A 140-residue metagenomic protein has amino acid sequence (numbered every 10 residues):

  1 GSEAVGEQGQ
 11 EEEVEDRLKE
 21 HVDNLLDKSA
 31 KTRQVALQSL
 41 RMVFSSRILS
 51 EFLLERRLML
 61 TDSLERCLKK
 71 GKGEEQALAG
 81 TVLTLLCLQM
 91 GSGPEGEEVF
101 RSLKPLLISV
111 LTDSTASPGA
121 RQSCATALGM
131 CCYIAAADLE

Functional and structural regions predicted by a protein language model:
G1-R41: N-terminal "cap/leader" segments of large eukaryotic alpha-helical scaffolds
E11-N24, S45-K70, E95-T112, E140: HEAT/HEAT-like alpha-solenoid repeats
V22-L26, S39-R47, C67, A79-S92 (+2 more regions): Hydrophobic residues within the alpha-helices of tandem HEAT/HEAT-like
K28-S29, G71-K72, T115-S117: Short inter-helical turns and helix N-cap capping residues of alpha-solenoid HEAT/ARM repeat scaffolds
R56-L60, A77-L78, Q89-M90: Long, low-complexity, intrinsically disordered N-terminal extensions of eukaryotic proteins, enriched
T61, Q76, G80-L83, S117: Long, highly charged low-complexity segments
P94-R101, S114-A125, Y133-E140: Short, amphipathic alpha-helical segments
